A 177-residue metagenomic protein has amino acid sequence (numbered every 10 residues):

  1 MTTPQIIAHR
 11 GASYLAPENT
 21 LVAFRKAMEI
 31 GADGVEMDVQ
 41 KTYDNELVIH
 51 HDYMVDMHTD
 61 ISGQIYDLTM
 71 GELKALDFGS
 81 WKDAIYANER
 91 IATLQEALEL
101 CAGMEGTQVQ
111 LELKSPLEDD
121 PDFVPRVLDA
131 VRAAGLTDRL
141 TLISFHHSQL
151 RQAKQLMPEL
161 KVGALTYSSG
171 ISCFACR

Functional and structural regions predicted by a protein language model:
M1-R177: Phosphate-group recognition and catalysis centered on beta-loop-alpha active-site segments
